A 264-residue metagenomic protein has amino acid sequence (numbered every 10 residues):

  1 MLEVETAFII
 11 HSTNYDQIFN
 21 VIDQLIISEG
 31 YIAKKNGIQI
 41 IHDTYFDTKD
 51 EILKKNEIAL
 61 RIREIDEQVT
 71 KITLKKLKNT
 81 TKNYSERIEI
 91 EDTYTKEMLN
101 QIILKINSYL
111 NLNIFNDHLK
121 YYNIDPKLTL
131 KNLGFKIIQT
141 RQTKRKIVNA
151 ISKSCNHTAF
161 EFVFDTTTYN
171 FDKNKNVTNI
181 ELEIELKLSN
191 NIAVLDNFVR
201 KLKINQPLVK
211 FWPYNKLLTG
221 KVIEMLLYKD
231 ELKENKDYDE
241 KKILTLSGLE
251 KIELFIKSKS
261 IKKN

Functional and structural regions predicted by a protein language model:
M1-N264: Phosphate-end processing signature that detects enzymes handling 5′-triphosphorylated RNA and polyphosphate
